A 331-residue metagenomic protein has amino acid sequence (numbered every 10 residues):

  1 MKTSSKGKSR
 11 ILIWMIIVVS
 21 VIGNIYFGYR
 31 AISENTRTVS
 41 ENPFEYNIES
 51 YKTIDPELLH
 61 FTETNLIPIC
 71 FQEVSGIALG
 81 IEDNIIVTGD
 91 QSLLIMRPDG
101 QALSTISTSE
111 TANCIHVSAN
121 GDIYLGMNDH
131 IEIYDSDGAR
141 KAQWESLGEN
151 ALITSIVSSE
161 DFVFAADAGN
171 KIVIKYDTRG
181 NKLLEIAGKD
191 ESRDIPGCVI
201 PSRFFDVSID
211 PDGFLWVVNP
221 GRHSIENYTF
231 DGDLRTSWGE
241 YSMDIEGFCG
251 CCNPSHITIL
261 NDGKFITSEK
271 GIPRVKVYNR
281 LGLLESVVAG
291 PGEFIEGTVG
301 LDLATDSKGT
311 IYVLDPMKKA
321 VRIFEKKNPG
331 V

Functional and structural regions predicted by a protein language model:
M1-K6: Juxtamembrane low-complexity tails/linkers enriched in Ser/Thr-Pro and polybasic
G7-V331: Eukaryotic scaffold repeat domains enriched in small/polar residues
